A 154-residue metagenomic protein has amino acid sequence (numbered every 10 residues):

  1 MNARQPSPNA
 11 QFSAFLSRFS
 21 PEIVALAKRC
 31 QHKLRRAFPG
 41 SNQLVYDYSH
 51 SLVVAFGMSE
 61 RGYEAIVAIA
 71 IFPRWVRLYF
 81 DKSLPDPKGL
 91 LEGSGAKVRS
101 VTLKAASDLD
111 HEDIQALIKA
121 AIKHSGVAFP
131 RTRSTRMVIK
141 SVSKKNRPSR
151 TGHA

Functional and structural regions predicted by a protein language model:
M1-A154: Charge-dense, helix-prone N-terminal extensions
